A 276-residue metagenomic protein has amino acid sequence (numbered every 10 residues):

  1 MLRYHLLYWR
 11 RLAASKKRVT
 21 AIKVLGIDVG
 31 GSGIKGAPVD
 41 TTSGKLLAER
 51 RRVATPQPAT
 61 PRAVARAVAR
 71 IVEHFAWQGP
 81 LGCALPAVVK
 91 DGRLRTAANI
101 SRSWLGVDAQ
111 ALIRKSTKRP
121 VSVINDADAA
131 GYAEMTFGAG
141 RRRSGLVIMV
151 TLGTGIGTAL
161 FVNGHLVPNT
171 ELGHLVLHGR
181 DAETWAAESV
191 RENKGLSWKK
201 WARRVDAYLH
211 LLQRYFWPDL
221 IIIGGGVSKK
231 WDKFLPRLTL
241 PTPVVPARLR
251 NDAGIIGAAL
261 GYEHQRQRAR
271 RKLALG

Functional and structural regions predicted by a protein language model:
Y4-P80, V89-R93, A111-V121, A133-M149 (+1 more regions): ATP-binding/phosphotransfer module of carbohydrate and carboxylate kinases, centering on a glycine-rich
P58, N99, D126-D128, L249: Residues that form or immediately flank small-molecule/cofactor binding pockets and catalytic motifs
L85: Glycine-rich nucleotide/cofactor/substrate-binding loop typically near the N-terminus or early in the first domain
L94-G106: A charged helix-plus-loop insertion that forms the helical arch/lid used to bind and gate nucleic-acid substrates
W104, S122-Y132: Glycine/small-residue-rich loop that forms an oxyanion/phosphate-binding "nest" at active or ligand-binding sites
G157: Histidine-centered metal-chelating micro-motifs
